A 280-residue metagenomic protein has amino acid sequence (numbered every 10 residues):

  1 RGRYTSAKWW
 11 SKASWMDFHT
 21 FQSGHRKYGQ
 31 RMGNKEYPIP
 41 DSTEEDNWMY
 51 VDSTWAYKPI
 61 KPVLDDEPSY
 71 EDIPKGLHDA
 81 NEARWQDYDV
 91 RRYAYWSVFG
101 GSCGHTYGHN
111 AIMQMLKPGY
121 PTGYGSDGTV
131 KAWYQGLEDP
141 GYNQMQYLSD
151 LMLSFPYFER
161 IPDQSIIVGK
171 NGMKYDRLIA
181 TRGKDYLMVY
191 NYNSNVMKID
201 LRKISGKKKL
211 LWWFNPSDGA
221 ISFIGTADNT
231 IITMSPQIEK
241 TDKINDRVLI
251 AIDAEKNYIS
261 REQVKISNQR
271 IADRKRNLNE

Functional and structural regions predicted by a protein language model:
R1-A94: Substrate-binding/catalytic cleft of secreted carbohydrate-active enzymes, primarily glycoside hydrolases
P59-V63, Y70-I73, Q86, V90-G225 (+1 more regions): Aromatic- and carboxylate-lined catalytic core of secreted/periplasmic carbohydrate-active enzymes
A227-I232: Short, solvent-exposed loop/turn segments in extracellular or other extracytoplasmic domains
